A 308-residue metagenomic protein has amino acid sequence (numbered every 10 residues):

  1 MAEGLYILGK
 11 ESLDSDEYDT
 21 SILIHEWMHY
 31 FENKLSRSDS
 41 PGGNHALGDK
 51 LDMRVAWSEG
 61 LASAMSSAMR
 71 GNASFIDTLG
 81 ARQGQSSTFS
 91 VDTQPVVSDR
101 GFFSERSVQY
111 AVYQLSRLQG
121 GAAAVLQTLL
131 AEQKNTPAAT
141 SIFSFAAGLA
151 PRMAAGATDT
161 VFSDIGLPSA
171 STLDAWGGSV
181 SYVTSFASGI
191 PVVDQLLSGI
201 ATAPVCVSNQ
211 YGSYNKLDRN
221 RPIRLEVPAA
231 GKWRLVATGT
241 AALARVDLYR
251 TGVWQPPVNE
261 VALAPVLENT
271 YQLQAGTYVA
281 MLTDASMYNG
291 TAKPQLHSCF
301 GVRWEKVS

Functional and structural regions predicted by a protein language model:
M1-E3, I7: Auxiliary, metal-adjacent structural segments of Zn-dependent hydrolase domains
I7-L23: Short pre-active-site segment immediately N-terminal to the catalytic Zn-binding motif
S15-D16, F31-E32, D39-G42, N289-T291: Extracytoplasmic/secreted cell-surface and envelope-processing proteins
I22, E26-K34, G60, A64: Catalytic glutamate of the conserved HExxH
S38-D194, I200-P222, E226: Replace "(M1/M4/M9/M12/WLM)" with "(e.g., M1/M4/M8/M9/M12/M26/WLM)" and add "not limited to" to clarify scope
G178, Y182-L196, R221-E226, D247-V261 (+1 more regions): C-terminal edge strands of extracellular/lumenal beta-sandwich accessory domains
A229-G231, G239-L243: Short proline/glycine-enriched turn/loop motifs at strand-loop junctions of beta-rich domains
